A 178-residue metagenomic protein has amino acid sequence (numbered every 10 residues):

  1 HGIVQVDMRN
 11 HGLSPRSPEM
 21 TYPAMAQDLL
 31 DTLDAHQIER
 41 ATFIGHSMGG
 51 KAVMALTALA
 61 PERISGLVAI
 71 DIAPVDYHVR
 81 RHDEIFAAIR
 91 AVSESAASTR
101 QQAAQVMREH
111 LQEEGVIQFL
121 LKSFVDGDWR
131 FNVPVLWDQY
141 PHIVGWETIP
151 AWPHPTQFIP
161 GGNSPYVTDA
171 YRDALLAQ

Functional and structural regions predicted by a protein language model:
G2, Q37-T42, R63-G66, Q157: Structural signature of beta-strand start/N-cap positions in the alpha/beta core of ABC transporter nucleotide-binding
V4-I44, M48, A52: Active-site loop/oxyanion-hole signature of alpha/beta-hydrolase fold enzymes
S14-M20, H78-R81, D169: Conserved catalytic-core motifs of eukaryotic protein kinase domains, centered on the activation segment
M54-L59, R63-R100: Flexible "cap/lid" loop of the alpha/beta hydrolase fold
A87-E94, Q102-G115, S123, Q139 (+1 more regions): Helix-loop "lid/cap" segments that line or gate small-molecule binding pockets
D126-Q178: Conserved serine/cysteine hydrolase catalytic core
